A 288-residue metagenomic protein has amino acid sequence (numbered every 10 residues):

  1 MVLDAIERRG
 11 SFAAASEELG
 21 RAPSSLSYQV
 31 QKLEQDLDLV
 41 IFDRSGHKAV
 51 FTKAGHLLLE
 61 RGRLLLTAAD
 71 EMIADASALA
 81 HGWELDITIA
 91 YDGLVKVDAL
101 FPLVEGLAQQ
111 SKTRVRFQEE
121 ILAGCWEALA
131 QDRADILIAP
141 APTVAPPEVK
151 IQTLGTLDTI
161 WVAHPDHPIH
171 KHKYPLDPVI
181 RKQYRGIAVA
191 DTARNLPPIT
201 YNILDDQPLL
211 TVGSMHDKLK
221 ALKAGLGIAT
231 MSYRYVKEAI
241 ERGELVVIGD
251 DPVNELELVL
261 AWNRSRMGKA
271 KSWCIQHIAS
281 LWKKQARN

Functional and structural regions predicted by a protein language model:
D4-G20: Short helix-boundary/capping micro-motifs
R9, E18, K32-V40, Q110: Residue cluster at the C-terminal edge of the helix-turn-helix DNA-binding motif
A22, Q29, L103: Residues within the DNA-recognition helix of helix-turn-helix
E34-K53: A short LG(V/I)-centered, amphipathic sequence patch enriched for acidic residue(s) preceding the LG motif
D36-L37, L58-A80, D86, L260 (+3 more regions): Alpha-helical linker/hinge and terminal dimerization helices associated with HTH transcriptional regulators
E84-A145: Central regulatory/effector-binding core of bacterial HTH transcription factors
V144, E148-L226, M231, Y235-E255 (+1 more regions): C-terminal regulatory
V162-D166, E257-K269: A bilobed periplasmic-binding-protein/Venus flytrap-type ligand-binding module shared by bacterial periplasmic
